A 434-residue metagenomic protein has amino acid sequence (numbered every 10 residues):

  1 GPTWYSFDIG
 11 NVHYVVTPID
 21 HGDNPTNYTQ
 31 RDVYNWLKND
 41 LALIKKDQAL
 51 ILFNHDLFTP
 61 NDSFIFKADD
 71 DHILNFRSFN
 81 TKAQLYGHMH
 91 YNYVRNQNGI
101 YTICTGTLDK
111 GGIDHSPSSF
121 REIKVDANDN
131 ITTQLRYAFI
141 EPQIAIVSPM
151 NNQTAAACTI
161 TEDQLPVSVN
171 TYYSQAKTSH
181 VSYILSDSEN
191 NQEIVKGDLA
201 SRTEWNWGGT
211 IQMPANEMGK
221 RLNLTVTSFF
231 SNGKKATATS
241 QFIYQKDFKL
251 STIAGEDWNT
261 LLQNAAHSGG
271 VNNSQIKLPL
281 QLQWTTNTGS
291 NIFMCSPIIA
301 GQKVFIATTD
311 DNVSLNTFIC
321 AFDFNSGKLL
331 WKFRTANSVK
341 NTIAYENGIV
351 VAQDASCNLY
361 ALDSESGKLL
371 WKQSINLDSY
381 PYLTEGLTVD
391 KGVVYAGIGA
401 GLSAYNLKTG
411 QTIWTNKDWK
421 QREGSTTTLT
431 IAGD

Functional and structural regions predicted by a protein language model:
H13-V15, N24-Y101, V181: His/acidic metal-ligating clusters that form di-metal
Y93, I100-N170: Binuclear metal-dependent phosphoesterase catalytic core
S119, T317-C320, N358-Y360, A400-S403: A short loop-to-beta-strand structural motif that recurs across blades of beta-propeller domains
I144-K246: Long, low-complexity serine/threonine/glycine- and acidic-rich segments characteristic of extracellular
S251-L282: Blade/loop signatures of beta-propeller domains
A265-A266, D310-S314, C357-N358, G401: Short glycine/acidic-enriched loop and turn motifs that connect beta-strands
W284-I298, T308-T317, L329-A344, L369-D390 (+2 more regions): Extracytoplasmic beta-rich repeat domains
D323-S326, D363-G367, N406-G410: Short loop/turn segments that connect beta-strands within beta-propeller blades
